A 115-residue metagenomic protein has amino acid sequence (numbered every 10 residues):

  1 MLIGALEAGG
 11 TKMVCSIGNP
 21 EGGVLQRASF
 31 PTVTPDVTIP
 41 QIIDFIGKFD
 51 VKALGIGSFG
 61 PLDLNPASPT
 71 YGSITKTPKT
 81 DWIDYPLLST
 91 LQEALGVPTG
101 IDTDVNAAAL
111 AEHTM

Functional and structural regions predicted by a protein language model:
L2-P40, S73-I74: Short glycine-rich, Thr/Ser-proximal phosphate-binding strand/loop in the N-terminal lobe of ATP-dependent enzymes
I3-E7, V51-G55, G100: Short glycine-aspartate micro-motif
T11, F49-K52, L95, T103: Short, basic and Ser/Thr-rich N-terminal targeting/leader segments
T11, F59-L62: Short glycine-rich anion-binding loops that position phosphate/pyrophosphate groups of nucleotides and phosphorylated
V37-V51, T90-A94: A short, N-terminal amphipathic alpha-helix
D63-M115: Glycine-rich phosphate-binding loop and adjoining helix at the ATP-binding site of ATP-dependent phosphoryl-transfer
